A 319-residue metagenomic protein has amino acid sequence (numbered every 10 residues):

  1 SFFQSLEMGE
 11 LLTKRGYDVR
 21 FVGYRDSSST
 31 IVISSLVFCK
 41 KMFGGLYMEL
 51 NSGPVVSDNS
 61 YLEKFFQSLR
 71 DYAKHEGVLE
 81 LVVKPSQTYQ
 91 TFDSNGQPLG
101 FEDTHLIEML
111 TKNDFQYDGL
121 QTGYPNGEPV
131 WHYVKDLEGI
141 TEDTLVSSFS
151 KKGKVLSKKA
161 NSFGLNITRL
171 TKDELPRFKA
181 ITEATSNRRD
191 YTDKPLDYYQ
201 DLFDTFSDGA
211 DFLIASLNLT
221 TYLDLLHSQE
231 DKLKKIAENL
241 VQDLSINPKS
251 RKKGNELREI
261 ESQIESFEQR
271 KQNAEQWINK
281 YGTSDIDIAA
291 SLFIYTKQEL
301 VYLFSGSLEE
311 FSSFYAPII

Functional and structural regions predicted by a protein language model:
S1-G44, Q90, F115-N126, V134-S313: A conserved beta-strand-loop-helix scaffold within acyl/acetyltransferase catalytic domains
G45-E128, S262, T283, I288 (+1 more regions): Acyl-donor binding region in acyl/amide transferases
